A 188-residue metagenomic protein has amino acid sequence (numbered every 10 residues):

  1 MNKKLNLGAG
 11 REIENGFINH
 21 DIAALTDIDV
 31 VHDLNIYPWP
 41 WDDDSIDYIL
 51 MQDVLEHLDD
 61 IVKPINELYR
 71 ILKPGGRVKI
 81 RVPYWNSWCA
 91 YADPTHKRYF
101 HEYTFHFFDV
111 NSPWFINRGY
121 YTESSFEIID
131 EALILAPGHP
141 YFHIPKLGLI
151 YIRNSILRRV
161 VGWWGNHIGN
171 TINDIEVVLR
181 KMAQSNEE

Functional and structural regions predicted by a protein language model:
N2-N86, L179: Conserved SAM-binding loop
V62-K63, E67, K73, R77-E188: S-adenosyl-L-methionine-dependent methyltransferase catalytic module, highlighting the catalytic core
